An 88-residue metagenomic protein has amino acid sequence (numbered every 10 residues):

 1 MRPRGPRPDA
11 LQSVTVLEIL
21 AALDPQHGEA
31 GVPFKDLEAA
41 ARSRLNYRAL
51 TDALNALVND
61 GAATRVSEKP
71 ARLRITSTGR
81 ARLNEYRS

Functional and structural regions predicted by a protein language model:
M1-A22, Q26-G28, Y47-A49, R87-S88: Short alpha-helical segments that sit at the start of domains
H27-A41: Short acidic, hydrophobic short linear motifs in intrinsically disordered regions
S43-N59: Short amphipathic alpha-helical interaction segments
V58-E68: A short, conserved structural fragment
P70-T76: Minor-groove-contacting beta-hairpin "wing" of winged helix-turn-helix DNA-binding domains
T78-S88: Short, amphipathic alpha-helical interaction segments positioned at domain boundaries
